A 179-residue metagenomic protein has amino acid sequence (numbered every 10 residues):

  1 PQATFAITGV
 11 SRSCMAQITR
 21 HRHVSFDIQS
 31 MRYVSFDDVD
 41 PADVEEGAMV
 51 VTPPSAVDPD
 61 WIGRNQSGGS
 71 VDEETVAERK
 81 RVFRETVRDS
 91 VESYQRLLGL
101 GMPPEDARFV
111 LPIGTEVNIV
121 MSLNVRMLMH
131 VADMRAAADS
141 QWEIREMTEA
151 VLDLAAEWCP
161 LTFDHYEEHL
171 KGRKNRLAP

Functional and structural regions predicted by a protein language model:
P1-P179: Family-specific signature for flavin-dependent thymidylate synthase
